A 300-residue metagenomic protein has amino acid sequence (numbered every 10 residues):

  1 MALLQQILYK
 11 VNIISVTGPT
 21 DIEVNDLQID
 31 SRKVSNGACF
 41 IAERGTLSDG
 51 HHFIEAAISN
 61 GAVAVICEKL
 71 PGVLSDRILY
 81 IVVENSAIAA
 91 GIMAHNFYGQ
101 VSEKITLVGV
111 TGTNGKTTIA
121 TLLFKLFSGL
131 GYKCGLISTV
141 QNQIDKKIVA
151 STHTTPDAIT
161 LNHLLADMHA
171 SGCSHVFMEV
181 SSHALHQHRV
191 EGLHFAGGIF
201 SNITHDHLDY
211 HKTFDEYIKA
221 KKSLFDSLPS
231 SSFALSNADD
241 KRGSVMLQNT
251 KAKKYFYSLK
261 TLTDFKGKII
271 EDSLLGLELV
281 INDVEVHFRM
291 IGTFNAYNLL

Functional and structural regions predicted by a protein language model:
M1-I92, K241, K266-E271, H287 (+1 more regions): N-terminal leader/targeting and accessory segments in enzymes
L8, A90-A238, R242-A252, N282: Phosphate-binding loop of NTP-binding sites
V16, S35, E43, S48 (+7 more regions): Short glycine/serine/threonine-biased micro-segments
L27-D30, E43-R44, K69, V83-S86 (+8 more regions): Fold-independent oxyanion-binding glycine-rich loops and adjacent beta-strand/coil segments at enzyme active sites
F40, V65, Y80, G198-I199 (+2 more regions): Short, well-ordered beta-strand core segments
G72-V73, N142, H183, L262: Positions that flank functional sites
D76-E84, V149-T152, K251-S258: Active-site regions of enzymes building and remodeling cell-envelope glycoconjugates
H211-I218, K222, Q248, A252-L300: Adenine nucleotide phosphate-binding catalytic loops in nucleotide-utilizing enzymes
